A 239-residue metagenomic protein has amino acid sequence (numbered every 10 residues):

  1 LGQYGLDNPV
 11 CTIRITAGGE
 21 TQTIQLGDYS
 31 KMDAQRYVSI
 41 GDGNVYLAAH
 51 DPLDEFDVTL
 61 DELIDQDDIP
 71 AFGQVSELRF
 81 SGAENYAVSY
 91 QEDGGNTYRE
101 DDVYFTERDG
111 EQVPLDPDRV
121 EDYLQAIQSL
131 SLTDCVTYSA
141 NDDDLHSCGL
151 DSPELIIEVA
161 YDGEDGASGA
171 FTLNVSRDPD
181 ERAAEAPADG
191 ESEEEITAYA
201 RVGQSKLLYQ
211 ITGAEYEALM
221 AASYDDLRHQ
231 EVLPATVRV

Functional and structural regions predicted by a protein language model:
L1-V239: Soluble, acidic/polar mature domains that operate outside membranes
